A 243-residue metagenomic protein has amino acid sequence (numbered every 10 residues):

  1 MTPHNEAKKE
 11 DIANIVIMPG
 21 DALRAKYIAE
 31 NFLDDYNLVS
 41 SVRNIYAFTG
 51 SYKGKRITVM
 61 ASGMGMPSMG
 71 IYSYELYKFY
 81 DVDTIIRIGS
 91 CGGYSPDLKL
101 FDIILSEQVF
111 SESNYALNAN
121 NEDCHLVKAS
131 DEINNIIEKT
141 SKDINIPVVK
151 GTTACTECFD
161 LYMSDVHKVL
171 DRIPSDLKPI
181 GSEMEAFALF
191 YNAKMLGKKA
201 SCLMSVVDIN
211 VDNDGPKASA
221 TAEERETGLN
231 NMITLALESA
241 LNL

Functional and structural regions predicted by a protein language model:
M1-I136: Metabolite-binding pocket within alpha/beta catalytic cores that recognizes anionic/polar moieties
A22, G92, A154-D160, A188 (+2 more regions): Glycine-rich beta-alpha junction loops
D35-S41, N145-T152, L243: Flexible, glycine/charged-enriched surface loops at secondary-structure junctions
E112-Y115, L161-M163, N210-G215: Short acidic/His/Gly/Ser-rich catalytic and metal-binding motifs that mark active-site loops of diverse hydrolases
V127-D176: Active-site rim beta-loop-alpha module in soluble metabolic enzymes
I136-I144, N192, L235-L243: Generic non-transmembrane alpha-helical segments
V166-I209: A C-terminal functional module that forms or caps the active site or interfaces directly with catalytic machinery
N210-L243: His/Asp/Glu-rich mid-to-C-terminal helical/loop segments that flank catalytic regions of hydrolases
